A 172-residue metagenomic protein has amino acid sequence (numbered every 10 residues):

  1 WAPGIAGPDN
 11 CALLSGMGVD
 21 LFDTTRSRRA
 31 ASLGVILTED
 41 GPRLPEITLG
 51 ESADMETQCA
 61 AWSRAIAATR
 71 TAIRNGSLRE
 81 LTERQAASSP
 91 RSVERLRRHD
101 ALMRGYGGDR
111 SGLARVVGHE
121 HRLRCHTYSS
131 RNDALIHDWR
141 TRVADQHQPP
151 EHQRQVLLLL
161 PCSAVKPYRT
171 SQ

Functional and structural regions predicted by a protein language model:
W1-A53: Glycine-rich phosphate/ribose-binding loops and adjacent secondary-structure elements that form binding surfaces
P3-I5, K166-S171: Active-site glycine- and acidic-residue-rich loops that bind and position anionic ligands or nucleotide-like cofactors
G50-S163, T170: C-terminal extensions of enzymes
